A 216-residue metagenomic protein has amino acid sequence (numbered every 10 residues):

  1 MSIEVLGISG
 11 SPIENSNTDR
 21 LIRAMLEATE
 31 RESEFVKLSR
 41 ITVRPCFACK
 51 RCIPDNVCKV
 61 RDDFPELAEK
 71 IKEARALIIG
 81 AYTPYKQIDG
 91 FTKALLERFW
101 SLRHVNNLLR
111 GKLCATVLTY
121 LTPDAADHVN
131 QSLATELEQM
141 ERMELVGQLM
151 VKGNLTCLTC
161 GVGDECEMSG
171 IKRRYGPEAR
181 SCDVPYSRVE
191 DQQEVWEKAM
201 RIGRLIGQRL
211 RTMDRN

Functional and structural regions predicted by a protein language model:
S2-R31: N-terminal beta1-alpha1 ligand-phosphate binding loop
S9, K37, L149-M150: Residue-level recognition of beta-strand->loop/alpha-helix junctions
S9-S11, T18-L21, A76-F91, P185-L205: Short Fe-S-cluster ligation motifs
T29-E34, R142-E144: A generic structural motif
L38-C58, T156-D164: N-terminal beta-loop-helix "entrance" segment that forms/cooperates in small-molecule cofactor or anionic ligand
I53-E69, E165-R174: Iron-sulfur (Fe-S) cluster-binding segments and ferredoxin-like electron-carrier domains, especially [2Fe-2S]
K59-E144: Helix-loop-strand module that forms the ligand-binding subsite of alpha/beta enzymes
E144-N216: Glycine-rich phosphate/pyrophosphate-binding loop and the adjoining helix
